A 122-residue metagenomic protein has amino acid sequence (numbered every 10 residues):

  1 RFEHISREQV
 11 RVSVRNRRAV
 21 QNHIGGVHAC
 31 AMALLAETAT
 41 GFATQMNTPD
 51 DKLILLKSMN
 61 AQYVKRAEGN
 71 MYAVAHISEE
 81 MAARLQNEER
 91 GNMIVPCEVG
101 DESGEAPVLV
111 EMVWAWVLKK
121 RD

Functional and structural regions predicted by a protein language model:
R1, N60-Q62, V74-H76, E98 (+1 more regions): Residues located in well-ordered beta-strands
R1-S6, A36-N47: Short N-terminal helix-initiation segments at or just after the protein's N-terminus
R1-V27: Catalytic strand-loop segment that frames the active site of acyl-thioester-processing enzymes
H4, Y63-K65, L118: Short, low-complexity Ser/Thr-rich regulatory SLiMs
Q9-R11, S58, N70-Y72, N92-I94 (+1 more regions): Intrinsic-disorder/low-complexity, polar/charged segments enriched in Ser/Thr/Lys/Arg/Asp/Glu/Gln
I24, A29, A33-E37, G41: Compact, glycine-rich, soluble single-domain proteins
F42-E79: Hydrophobic beta-strand-centered segment that forms part of the acyl-chain substrate-binding groove
A67-E68, S78-D122: HotDog/MaoC-like acyl-thioester-processing domains
